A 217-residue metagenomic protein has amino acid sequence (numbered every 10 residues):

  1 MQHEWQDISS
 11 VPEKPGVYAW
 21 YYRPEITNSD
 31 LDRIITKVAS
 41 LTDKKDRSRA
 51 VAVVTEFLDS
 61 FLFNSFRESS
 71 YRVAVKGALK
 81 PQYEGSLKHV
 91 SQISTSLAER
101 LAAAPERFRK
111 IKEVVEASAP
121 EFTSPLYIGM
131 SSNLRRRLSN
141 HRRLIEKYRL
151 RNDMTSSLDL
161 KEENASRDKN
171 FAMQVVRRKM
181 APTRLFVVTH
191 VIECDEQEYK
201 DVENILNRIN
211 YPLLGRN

Functional and structural regions predicted by a protein language model:
M1-N217: Boundary/linker segments flanking structured domains
